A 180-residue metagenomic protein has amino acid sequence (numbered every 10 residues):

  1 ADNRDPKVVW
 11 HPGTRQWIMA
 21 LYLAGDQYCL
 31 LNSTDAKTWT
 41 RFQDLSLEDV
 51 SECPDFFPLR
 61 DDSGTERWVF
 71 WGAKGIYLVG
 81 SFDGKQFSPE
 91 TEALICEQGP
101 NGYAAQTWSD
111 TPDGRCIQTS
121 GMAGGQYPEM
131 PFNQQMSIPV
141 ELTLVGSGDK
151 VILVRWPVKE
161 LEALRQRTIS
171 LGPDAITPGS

Functional and structural regions predicted by a protein language model:
A1, C29-E48, V79-Q98, K150-W156: Blade-edge beta-strand/turn elements of extracellular beta-propeller and related beta-sheet repeat scaffolds
A1-L31, R41-S46, C53-F57, G64-K74 (+1 more regions): Hydrophobic core segments of beta-strands in well-ordered, beta-rich domains
V8, F56, G80, T107 (+1 more regions): A structural signal for short hydrophobic beta-strand segments in well-ordered beta-sheet cores
R15, T34-K37, S137: Structured loop/turn residues at beta-strand edges in well-structured enzyme cores
S51-F56, G102-A105: Repeated scaffold domains used in trafficking and secretory/extracellular systems, primarily beta-propellers
S63, D83-P100, W108-S180: Beta-rich accessory regions
